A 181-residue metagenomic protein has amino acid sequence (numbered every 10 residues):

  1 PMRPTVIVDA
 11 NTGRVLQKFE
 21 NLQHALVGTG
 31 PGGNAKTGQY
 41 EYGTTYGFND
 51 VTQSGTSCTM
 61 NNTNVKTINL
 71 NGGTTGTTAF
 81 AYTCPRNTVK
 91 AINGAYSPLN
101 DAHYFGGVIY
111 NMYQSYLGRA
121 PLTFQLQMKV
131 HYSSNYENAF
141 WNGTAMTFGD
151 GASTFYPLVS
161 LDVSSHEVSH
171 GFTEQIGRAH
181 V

Functional and structural regions predicted by a protein language model:
P1-S164, G171-R178: Zymogen propeptides/activation segments of proteases
